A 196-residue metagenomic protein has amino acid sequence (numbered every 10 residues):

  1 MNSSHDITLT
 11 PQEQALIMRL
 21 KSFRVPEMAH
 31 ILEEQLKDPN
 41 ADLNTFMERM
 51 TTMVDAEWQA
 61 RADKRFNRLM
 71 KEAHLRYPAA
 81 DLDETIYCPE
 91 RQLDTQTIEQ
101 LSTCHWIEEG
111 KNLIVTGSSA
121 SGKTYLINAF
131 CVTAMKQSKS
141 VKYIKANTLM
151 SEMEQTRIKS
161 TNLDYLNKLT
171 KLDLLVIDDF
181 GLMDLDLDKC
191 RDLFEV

Functional and structural regions predicted by a protein language model:
M1-F23, E27-A29: Charged, compositionally biased N-terminal leader segments and the immediate start of the first structured element
V25-P78: Interdomain "pre-motor" coupling segment immediately N-terminal to P-loop NTPase/helicase cores
R91-L101, V141-T170, L187: Short glycine-rich substrate-engagement loop in P-loop NTPases that contacts/grips substrate
L101-G110: Phosphate-binding P-loop
N112-I114, L174: Residue-level preference for the first positions of well-ordered beta-strands
V115-K139: Walker A/P-loop
S160-V196: Conserved nucleotide-sensing/catalytic segment adjacent to the nucleotide-binding pocket in NTP-handling enzymes
